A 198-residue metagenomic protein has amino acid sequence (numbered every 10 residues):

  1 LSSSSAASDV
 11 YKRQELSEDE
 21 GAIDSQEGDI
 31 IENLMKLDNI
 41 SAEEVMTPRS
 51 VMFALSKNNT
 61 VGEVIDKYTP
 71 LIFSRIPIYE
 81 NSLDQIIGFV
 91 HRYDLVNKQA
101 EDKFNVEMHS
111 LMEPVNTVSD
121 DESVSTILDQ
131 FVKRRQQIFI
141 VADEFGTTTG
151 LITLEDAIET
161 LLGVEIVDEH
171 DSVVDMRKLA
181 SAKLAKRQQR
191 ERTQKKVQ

Functional and structural regions predicted by a protein language model:
S5-Q198: Cytosolic regulatory modules rich in charged/polar residues
